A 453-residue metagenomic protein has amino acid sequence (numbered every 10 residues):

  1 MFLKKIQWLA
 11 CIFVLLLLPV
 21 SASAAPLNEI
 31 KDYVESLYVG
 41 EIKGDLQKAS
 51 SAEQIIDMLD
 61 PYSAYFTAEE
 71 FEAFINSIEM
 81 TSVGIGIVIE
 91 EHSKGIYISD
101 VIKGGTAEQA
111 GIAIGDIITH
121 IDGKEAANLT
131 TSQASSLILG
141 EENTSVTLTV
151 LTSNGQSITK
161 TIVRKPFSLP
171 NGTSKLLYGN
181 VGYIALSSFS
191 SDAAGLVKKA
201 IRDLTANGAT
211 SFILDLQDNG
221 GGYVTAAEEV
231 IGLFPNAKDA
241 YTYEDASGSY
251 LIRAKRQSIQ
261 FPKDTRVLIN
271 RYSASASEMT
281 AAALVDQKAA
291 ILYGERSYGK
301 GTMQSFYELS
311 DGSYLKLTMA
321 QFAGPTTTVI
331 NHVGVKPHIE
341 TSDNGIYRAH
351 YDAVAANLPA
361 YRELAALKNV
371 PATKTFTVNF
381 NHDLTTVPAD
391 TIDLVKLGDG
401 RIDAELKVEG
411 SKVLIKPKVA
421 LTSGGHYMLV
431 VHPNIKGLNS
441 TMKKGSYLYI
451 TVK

Functional and structural regions predicted by a protein language model:
M1-A25: Sec-dependent N-terminal signal peptides of Gram-positive bacterial secreted proteins and lipoproteins
L37-Y97, N143-T147, T152-T161, A240 (+1 more regions): Extended, small/polar residue-biased N-terminal targeting/export presequences and adjacent propeptide/linker tracts
M58-S63, A200, T205-I252, A283-Q287 (+1 more regions): Glycine- and acidic-residue-enriched helix-capping/beta->alpha junction motif
Y97, T119-I121, Q133-T173, M319: PDZ-domain C-terminal substructure recognizer with occasional recognition of PDZ-binding tails
T106-I117, L139-E141, A283, G425: A short glycine-leucine-enriched loop at secondary-structure breakpoints that most characteristically corresponds
A107-L129, F212-D215, L292: Conserved PDZ fold ligand-binding element
P170-G172, G220-S273, T302-S305, M319-G324 (+1 more regions): Gly/Ser/Thr-rich loop/hinge elements
Y351-T391, Y447-K453: N-terminal non-catalytic regions of secreted/periplasmic and cell-surface proteins
